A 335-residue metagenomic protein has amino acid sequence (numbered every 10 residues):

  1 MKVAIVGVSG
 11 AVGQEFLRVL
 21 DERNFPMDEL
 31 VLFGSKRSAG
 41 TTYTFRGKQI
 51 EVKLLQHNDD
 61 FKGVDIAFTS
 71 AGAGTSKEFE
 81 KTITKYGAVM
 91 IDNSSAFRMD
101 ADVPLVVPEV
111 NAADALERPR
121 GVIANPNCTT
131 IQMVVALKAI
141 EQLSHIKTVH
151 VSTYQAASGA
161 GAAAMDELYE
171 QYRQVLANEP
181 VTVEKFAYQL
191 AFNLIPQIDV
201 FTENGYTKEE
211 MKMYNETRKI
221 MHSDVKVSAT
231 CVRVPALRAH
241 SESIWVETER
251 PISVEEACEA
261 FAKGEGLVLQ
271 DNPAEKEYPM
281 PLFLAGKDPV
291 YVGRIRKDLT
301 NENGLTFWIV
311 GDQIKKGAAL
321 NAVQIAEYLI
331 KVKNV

Functional and structural regions predicted by a protein language model:
M1-L190, K226, V290-Y291, I295-T300 (+3 more regions): N-terminal Rossmann-like NAD(P) cofactor-binding subdomain of oxidoreductases, focused on the glycine-rich
A67, A157-V335: Charged docking surfaces used in two-component/phosphorelay signaling
